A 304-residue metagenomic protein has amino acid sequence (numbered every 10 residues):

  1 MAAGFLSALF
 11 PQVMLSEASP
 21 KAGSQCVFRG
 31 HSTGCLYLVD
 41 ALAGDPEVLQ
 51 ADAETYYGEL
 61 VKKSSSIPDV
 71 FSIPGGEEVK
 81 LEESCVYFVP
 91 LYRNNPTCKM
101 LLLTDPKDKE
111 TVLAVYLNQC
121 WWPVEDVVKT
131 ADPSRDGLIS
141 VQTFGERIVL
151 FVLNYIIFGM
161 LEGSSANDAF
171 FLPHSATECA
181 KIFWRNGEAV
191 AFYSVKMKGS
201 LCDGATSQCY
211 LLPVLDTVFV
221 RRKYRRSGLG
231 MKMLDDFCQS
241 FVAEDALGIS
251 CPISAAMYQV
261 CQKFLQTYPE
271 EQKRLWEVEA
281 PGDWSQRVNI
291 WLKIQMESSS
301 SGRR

Functional and structural regions predicted by a protein language model:
M1-L212, C238-R304: Terminal substrate-recognition subdomain of acyl/acetyltransferases
T217-Q239: Conserved acetyl-CoA-binding loop-helix of GNAT-fold acetyltransferases
